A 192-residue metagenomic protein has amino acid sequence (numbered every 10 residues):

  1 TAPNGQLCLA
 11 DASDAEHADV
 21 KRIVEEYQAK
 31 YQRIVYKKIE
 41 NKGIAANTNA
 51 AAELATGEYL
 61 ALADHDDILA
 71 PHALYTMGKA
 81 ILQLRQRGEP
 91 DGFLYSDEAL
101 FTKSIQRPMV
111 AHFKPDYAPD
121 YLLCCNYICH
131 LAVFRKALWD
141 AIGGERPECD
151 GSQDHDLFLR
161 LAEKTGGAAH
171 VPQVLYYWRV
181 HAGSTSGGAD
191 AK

Functional and structural regions predicted by a protein language model:
T1-K38: Acidic donor-binding segment of Leloir-type glycosyltransferases
V20, I39-A55: Glycine-rich, basic loop-to-helix element that forms the pyrophosphate-binding segment of sugar-nucleotide handling
A45, E53, R107-A137: A recurrent flexible, glycine/aromatic-enriched loop bordering the glycosyltransferase active site that acts as
L60: Short aromatic/hydrophobic "clamp" motif used to bind/position activated sugar donors
D64-I68, D97: The conserved acidic donor/metal-binding loop of glycosyltransferases
H72-M109: Conserved donor NDP-sugar-binding/catalytic core segment of glycosyltransferases
P147-C149, L159-Y177: Catalytic donor-sugar/metal-binding loop of nucleotide-sugar-dependent glycosyltransferases
Y177-K192: Nucleotide-sugar-dependent glycosyltransferase catalytic core
